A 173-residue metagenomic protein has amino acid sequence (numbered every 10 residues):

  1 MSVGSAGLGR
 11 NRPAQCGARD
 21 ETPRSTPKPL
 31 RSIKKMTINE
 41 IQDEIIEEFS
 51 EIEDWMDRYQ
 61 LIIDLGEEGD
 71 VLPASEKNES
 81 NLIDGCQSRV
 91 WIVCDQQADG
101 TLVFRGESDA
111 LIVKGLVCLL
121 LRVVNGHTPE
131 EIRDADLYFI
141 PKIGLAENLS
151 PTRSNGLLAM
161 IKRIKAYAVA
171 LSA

Functional and structural regions predicted by a protein language model:
C16-R19, P23-L30: Short, low-complexity intrinsically disordered segments enriched in A/P/G/S/L with frequent Arg, especially at protein
I38-I45, E51-R89, Q96-D99, Y138-L171: N-terminal intrinsically disordered, cationic/polar leader segments that include organellar targeting peptides
K77-C86, R105-S108, E130-I132: Solvent-exposed interaction patches of small proteins and small membrane subunits
E107-L111, L137: Short, solvent-exposed aromatic-acidic interface loops
L116-H127: Alpha-helical support elements that line or immediately flank enzyme active sites and cofactor-binding pockets
G126-I143: Glycine-rich phosphate/pyrophosphate-binding loops and their adjacent beta-strand/loop elements at enzyme active sites
